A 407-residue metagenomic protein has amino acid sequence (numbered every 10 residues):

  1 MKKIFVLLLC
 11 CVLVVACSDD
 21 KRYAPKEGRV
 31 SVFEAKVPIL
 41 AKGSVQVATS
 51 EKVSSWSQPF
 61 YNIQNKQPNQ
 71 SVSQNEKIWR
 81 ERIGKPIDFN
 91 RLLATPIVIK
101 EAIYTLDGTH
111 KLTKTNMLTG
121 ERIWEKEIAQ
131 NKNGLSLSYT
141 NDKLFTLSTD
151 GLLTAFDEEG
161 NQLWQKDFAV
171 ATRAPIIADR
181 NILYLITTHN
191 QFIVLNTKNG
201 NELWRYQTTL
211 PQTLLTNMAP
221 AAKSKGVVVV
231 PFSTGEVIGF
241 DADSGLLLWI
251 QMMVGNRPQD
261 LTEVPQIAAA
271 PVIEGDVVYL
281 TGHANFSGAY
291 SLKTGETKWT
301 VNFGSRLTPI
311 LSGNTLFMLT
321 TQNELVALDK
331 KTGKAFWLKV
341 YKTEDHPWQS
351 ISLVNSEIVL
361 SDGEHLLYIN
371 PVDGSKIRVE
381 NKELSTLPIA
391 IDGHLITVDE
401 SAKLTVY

Functional and structural regions predicted by a protein language model:
M1-V15: Sec-dependent bacterial lipoprotein signal peptides
S18-K21: Bacterial signal peptide processing site
E27-K36, G43-I78: Blade/loop signatures of beta-propeller domains
I78-I97, R122-S138, L163-D179, E202-K225 (+5 more regions): Extracytoplasmic beta-rich repeat domains
D107-G108, S148-T149, T187-T188, F232-S233 (+4 more regions): Structural signature of WD-repeat beta-propellers
T113, T154, I193, I238 (+4 more regions): WD40 beta-propeller blade core
N116-G120, D157-N161, N196-G200, A242-G245 (+3 more regions): Short loop/turn segments that connect beta-strands within beta-propeller blades
